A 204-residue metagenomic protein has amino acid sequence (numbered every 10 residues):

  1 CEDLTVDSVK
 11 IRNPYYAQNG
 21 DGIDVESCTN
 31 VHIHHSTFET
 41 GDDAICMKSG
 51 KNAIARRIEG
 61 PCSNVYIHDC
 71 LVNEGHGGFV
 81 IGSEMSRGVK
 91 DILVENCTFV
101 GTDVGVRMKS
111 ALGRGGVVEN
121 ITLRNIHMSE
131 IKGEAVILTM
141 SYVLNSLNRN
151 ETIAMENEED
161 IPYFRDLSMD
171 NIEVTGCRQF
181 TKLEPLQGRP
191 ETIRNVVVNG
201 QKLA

Functional and structural regions predicted by a protein language model:
C1-A204: Extracellular/periplasmic carbohydrate-active domains that bind, remodel, or depolymerize complex polysaccharides
